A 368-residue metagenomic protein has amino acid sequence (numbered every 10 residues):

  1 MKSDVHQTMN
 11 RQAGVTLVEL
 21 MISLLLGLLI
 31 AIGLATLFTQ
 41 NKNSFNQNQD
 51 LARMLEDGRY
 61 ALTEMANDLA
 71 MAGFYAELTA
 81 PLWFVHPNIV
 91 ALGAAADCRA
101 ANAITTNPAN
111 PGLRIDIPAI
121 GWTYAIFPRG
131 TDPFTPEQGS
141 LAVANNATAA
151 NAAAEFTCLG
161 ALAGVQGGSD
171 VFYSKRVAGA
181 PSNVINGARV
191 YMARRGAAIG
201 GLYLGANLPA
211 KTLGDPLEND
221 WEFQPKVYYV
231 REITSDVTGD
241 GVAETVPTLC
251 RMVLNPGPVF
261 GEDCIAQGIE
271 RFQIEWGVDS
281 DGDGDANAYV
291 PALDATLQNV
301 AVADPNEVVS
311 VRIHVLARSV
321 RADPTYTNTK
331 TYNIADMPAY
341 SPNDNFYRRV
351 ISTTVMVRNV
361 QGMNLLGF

Functional and structural regions predicted by a protein language model:
K2-V18, I22-A66, A70-F74, L366: Aliphatic-rich helix starts adjacent to a transmembrane/signal segment
F45-N48, V259, R349: A generic, residue-level signal for flexible/boundary positions that often mark functional hotspots
A61, A66-S310, H314, A322-Y347 (+1 more regions): N-terminal pilin/flagellin-like segments and related low-complexity appendage regions
